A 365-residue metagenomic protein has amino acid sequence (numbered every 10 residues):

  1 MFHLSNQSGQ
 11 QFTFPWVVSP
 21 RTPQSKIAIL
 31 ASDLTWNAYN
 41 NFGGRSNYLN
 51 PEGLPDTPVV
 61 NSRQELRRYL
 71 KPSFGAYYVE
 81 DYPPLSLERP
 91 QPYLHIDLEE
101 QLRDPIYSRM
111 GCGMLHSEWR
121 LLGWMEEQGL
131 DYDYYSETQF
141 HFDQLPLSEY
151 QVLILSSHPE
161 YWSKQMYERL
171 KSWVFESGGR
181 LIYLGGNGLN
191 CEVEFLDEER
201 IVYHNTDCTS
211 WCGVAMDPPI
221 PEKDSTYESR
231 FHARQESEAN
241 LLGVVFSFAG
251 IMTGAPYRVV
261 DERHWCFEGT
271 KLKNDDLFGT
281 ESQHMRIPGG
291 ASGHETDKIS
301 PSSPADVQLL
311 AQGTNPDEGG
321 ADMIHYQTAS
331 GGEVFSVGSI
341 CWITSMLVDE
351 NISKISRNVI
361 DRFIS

Functional and structural regions predicted by a protein language model:
M1-S5: Short, aromatic- and glycine-rich surface loops/edge beta-strands on solvent-exposed regions
S8-P146: Aromatic-Pro/Gly-enriched surface loop or interdomain linker that acts as a lid/target-recognition segment
T22-I27, E127-D133, S148-V152, E176-L181 (+3 more regions): Loop/turn elements at helix/coil->beta-strand transitions in domains of secreted/extracellular proteins
I27-L30, G43, L49-G53, L147-L196 (+1 more regions): Short alpha-beta junction capping motif
D33-N37, Q139-F142, H158-W162, N187-C191 (+2 more regions): Solvent-exposed loop/turn segments at secondary-structure junctions within structured extracellular/periplasmic domains
D104-M114, Q151-K164, C341-V348: The substrate-binding groove and active-site-proximal loops of carbohydrate-active enzymes, especially glycoside
S117, L121, M166-R169, I352-S356: Stable alpha-helical elements in mature extracytoplasmic
C191-S365: Long, C-terminal catalytic modules of enzymes
